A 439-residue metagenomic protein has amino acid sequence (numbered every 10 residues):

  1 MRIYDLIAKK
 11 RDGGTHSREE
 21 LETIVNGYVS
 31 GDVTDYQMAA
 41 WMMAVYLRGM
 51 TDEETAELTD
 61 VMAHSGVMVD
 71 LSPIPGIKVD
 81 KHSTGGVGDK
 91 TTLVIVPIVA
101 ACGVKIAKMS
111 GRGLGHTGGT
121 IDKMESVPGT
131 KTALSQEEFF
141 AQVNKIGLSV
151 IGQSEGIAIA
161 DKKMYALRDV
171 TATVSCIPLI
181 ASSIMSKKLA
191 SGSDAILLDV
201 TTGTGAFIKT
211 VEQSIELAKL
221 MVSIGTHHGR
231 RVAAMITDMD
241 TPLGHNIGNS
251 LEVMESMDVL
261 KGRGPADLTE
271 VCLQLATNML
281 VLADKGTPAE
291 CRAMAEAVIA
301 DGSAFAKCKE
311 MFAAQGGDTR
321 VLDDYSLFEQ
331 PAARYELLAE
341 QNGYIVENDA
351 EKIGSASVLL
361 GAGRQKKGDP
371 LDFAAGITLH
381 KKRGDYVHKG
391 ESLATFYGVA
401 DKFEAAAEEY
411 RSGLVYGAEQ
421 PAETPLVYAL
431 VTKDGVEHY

Functional and structural regions predicted by a protein language model:
M1-G88, K307-D318, K433-D434, Y439: Acidic, glycine/proline-rich low-complexity segments that act as flexible tails and inter-domain linkers
I3-D5, T120, D161-D169, T202: Gly-rich Lys/Arg/Thr-decorated short loops/hinges at beta-loop-alpha junctions or inter-strand turns that position
D5, S17, Y28, M68-V69 (+5 more regions): Well-ordered secondary-structure scaffolds
L47, L93-K105, K187-G192, I224-H228 (+1 more regions): Alpha-helix C-terminal capping segments
I77-A100, V104-H116: Glycine/serine-rich anion-binding loops at beta->alpha junctions that coordinate negatively charged ligand groups
I106-S110, T132-S135, V150-Q153, L197-V200 (+1 more regions): General beta-strand structural signal in soluble alpha/beta enzymes
K123-S149, K219-G225, G229: A glycine-rich helix N-cap at a beta->alpha junction
N144-S193: Phosphate/diphosphate-binding glycine-rich loops and adjacent basic-rich segments that engage nucleotide
